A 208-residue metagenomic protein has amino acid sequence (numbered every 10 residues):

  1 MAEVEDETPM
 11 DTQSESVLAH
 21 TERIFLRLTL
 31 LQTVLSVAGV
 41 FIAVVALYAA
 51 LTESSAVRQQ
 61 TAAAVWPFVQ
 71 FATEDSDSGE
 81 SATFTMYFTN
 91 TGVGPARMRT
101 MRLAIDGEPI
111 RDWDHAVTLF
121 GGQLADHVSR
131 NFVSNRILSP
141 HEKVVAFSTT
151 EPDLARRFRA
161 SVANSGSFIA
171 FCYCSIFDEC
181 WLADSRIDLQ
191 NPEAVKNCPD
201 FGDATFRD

Functional and structural regions predicted by a protein language model:
A2-L124, R136, D200, A204-D208: Membrane-proximal alpha-helical anchors
E7, D114, I176-D208: Acidic, serine/threonine- and proline-rich intrinsically disordered appendage/tail regions
S78-E80, P140, S161-S165: Solvent-exposed loop and beta-edge segments used for protein-protein assembly and interaction
F84-M86, R99-M101, A146, S167-F171 (+1 more regions): Hydrophobic residues positioned within well-ordered beta-strands of beta-sheet architectures
T91, I137-P140, Y173-E179: A short, structured loop/turn motif at beta-sheet edges
I105-G107, P152, Y173-D178: Beta-strand elements of well-folded, non-transmembrane domains
H115-R157: Intrinsically disordered, low-complexity Pro/Gly/Ser/Thr-rich segments with frequent PxxP/GP/PP motifs and embedded
A155-C174: Short, surface-exposed ligand- or partner-binding patches at beta-edge/loop junctions that are enriched in aromatics
